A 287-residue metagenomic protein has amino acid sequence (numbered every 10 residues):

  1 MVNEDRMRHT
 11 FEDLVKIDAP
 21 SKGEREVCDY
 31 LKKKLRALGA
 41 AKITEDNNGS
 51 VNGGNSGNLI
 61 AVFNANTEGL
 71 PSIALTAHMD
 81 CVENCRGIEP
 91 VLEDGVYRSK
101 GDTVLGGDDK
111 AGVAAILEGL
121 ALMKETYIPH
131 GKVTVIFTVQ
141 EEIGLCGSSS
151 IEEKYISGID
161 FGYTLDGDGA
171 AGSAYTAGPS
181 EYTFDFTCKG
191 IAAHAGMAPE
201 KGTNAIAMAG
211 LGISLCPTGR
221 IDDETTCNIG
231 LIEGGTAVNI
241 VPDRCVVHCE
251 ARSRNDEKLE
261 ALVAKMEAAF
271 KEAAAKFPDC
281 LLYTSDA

Functional and structural regions predicted by a protein language model:
M1-R25: N-terminal capping segment at the start of a domain
P20-G69: A non-catalytic alpha/beta surface segment that caps or lines the substrate-entry region of metallo-dependent hydrolase
V62-G106: Catalytic-core environment of secreted peptidases
G101-P179, I221, C227, L231 (+2 more regions): Acidic/histidine-rich catalytic neighborhood of metal-dependent amide-processing enzymes
T164-A198, G202-L211: Phosphate/diphosphate-binding glycine-rich loops and adjacent basic-rich segments that engage nucleotide
A198-E233, I240, E257-L281: Acidic-enriched catalytic cores of C-N bond-cleaving enzymes acting on peptides and small amides
Y283-A287: Conserved small/polar residues in nucleotide/adenosyl-binding loops
